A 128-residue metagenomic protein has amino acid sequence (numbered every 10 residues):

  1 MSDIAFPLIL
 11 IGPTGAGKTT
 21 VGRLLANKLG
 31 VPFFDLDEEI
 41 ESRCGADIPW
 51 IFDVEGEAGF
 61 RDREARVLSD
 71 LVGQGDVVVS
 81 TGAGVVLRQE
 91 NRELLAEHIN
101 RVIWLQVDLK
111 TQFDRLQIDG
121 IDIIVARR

Functional and structural regions predicted by a protein language model:
M1-A5, L71: Phosphate-binding P-loop
L10: Hydrophobic anchor at the beta1->P-loop junction of P-loop NTPases
P13: P-loop (Walker A) phosphate-binding loop of NTP-binding proteins
K18: Conserved lysine of the Walker
V21: Hydrophobic positions on the alpha1 helix immediately C-terminal to the Walker A/P-loop
N27-E38: Post-Walker A helix-loop "phosphate-sensing" segment adjacent to the P-loop in P-loop NTPases
L36-A96, I121: ATP-dependent small-molecule kinase phosphotransfer cores that center on conserved nucleotide phosphate-binding segments
E97-R128: A glycine- and Lys/Arg-enriched "phosphate-lid" helix/loop adjacent to the NTP-binding pocket of small-molecule kinases
